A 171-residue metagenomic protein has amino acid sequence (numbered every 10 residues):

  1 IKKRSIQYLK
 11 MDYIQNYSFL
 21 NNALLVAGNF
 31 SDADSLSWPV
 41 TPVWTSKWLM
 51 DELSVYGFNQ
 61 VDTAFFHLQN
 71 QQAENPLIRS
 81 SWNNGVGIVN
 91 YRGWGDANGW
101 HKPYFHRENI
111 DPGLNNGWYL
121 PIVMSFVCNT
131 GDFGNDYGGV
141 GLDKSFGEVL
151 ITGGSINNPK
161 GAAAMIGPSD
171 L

Functional and structural regions predicted by a protein language model:
I1-L171: Cysteine-dependent hydrolase recognition
